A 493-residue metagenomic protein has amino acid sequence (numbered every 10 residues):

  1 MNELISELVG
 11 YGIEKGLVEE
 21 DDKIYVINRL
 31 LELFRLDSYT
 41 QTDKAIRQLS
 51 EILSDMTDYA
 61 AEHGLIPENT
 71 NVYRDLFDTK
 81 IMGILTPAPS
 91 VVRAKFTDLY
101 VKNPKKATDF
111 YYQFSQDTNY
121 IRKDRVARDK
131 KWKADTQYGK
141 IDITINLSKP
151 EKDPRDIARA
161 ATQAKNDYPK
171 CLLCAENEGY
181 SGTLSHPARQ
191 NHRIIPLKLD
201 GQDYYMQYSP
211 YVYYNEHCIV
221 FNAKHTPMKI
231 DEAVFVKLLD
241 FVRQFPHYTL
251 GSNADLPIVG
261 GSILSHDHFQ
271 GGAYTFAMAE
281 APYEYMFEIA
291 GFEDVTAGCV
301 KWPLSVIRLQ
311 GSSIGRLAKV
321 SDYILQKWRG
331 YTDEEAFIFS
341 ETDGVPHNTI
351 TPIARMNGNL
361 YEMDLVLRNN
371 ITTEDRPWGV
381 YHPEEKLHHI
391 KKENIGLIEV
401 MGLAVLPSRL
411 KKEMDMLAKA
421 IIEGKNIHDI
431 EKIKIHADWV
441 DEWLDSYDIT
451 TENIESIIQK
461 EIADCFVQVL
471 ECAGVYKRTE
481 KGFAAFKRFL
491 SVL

Functional and structural regions predicted by a protein language model:
M1-V220, K224-P227, K301-P303, L317-A318 (+2 more regions): Active-site microenvironments that recognize anionic phosphate/pyrophosphate groups
N191-R193, A223-L250: Helical scaffold of the NTase/Pol beta-like nucleotidyltransferase catalytic core
N215, H247-T249, S262-L264, A277 (+2 more regions): Coil-to-beta-strand transition motifs
A233, V242-S262, G271-L325, R329-T332: Catalytic or ion-translocation cores adjacent to nucleophile or general acid/base/metal-coordination motifs in diverse
P257-S265, T342-T349: Beta-rich nucleic-acid/ligand-interaction surfaces
